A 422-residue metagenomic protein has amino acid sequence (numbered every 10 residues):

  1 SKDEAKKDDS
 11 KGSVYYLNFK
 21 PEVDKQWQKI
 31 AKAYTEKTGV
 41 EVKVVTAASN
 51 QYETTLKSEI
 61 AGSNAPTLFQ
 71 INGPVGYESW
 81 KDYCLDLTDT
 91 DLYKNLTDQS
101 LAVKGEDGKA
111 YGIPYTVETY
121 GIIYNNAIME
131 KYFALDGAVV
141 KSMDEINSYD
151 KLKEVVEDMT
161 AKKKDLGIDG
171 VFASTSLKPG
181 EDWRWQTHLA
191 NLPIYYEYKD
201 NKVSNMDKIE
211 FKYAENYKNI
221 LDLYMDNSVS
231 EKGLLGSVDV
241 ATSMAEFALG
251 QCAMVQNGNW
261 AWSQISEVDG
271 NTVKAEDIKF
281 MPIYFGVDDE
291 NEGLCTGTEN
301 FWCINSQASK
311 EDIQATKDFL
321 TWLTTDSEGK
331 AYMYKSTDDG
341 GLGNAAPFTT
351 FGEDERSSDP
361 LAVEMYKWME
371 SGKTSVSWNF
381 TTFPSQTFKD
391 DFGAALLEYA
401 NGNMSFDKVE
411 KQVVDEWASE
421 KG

Functional and structural regions predicted by a protein language model:
S1-V14, E36-K37, E41, D91 (+1 more regions): Short, low-complexity disordered leader/linker segments with a strong preference for bacterial N-terminal type II
A33-Q99, K109-G112, A127-A138, E246 (+3 more regions): Extracytoplasmic "Venus flytrap"/periplasmic binding protein-like
K37, E41, G62, V229 (+1 more regions): Extracytoplasmic/periplasmic substrate-recognition and gating elements
N72-E130, R184, H188, D277-Y284 (+3 more regions): Hinge/lid segment of periplasmic solute-binding proteins
T88-A102, K141-E145, S176-P179, I194-N219 (+4 more regions): Short, solvent-exposed loop/beta-turn-alpha elements that line the ligand-binding surface or hinge of extracytoplasmic
K109-Y115, Y120, D150-M206, C252: Extracytoplasmic/periplasmic solute-binding protein
E154-E157, N201-S237: Glycine-centered hinge/linker elements that transmit conformational signals in sensory and ligand-binding systems
T296, P360-A418: C-terminal capping/gating helix-and-loop segments adjacent to ligand/active sites or protein-protein/ligand interfaces
